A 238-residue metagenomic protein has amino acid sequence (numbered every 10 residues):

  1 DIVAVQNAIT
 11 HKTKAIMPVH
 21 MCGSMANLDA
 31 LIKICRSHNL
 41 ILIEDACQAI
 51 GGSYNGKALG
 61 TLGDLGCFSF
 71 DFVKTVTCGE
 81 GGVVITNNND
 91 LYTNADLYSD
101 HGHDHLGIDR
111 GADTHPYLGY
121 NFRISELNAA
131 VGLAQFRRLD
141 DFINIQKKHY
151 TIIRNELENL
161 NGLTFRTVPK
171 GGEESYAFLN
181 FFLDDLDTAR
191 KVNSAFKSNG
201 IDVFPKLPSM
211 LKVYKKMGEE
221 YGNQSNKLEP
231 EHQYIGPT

Functional and structural regions predicted by a protein language model:
D1-C78, V83-I85, N89-D90: Active-site phosphate-binding strand-loop segment of PLP-dependent enzymes
V3, N7, A15-V19, S24 (+3 more regions): PLP-dependent aminotransferase class I/II
